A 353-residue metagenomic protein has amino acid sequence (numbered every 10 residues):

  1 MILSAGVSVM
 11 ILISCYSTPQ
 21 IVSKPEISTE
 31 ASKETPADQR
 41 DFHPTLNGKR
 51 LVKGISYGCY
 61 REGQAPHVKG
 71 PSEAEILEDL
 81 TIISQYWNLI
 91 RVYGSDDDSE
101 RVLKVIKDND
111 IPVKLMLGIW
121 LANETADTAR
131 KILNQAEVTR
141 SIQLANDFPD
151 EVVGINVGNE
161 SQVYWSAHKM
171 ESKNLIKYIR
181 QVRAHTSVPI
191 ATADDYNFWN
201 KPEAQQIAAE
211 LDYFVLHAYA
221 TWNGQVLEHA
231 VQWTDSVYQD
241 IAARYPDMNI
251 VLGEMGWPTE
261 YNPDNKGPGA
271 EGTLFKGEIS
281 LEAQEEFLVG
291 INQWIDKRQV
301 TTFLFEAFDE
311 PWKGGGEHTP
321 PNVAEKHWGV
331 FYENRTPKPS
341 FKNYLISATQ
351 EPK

Functional and structural regions predicted by a protein language model:
P19-R50, A65-H67, K276-E278, A283 (+1 more regions): Aromatic-rich peripheral "rim/lid" segments of glycoside hydrolase catalytic domains that contact and position glycan
P44-R50, L80-S84, R101-L115, R140-E151 (+3 more regions): Acidic (Asp/Glu)-rich catalytic clusters
K49-I119, N123-K131: N-terminal carbohydrate-binding/catalytic regions of secreted carbohydrate-active enzymes
I90, I155, F214, L252-E254 (+1 more regions): Conserved, mostly hydrophobic/aromatic
R101-V188: Substrate-binding cleft of extracellular glycoside hydrolase catalytic domains
L117, V153, N159, D194-S236 (+1 more regions): Aromatic- and acid-rich polysaccharide-binding/catalytic face of secreted or lumenal carbohydrate-active enzymes
V163, A167, L216-N223, P246-Q284 (+1 more regions): Active-site clefts of carbohydrate-active enzymes
V182-K201, M248-P258, Q299-W312: Aromatic-lined carbohydrate-recognition surfaces of secreted/lumenal glycan-active proteins
